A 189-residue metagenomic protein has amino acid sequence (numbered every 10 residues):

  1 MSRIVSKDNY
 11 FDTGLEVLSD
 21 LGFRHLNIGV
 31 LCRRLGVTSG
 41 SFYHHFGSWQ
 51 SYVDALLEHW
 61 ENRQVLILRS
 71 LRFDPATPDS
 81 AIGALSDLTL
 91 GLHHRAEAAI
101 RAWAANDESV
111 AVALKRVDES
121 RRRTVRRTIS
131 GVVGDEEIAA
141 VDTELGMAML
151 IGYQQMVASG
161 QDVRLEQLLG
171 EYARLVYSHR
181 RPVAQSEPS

Functional and structural regions predicted by a protein language model:
M1-V5, R181-S189: N-terminal intrinsically disordered/low-complexity leader segments
S6-N9, T13-S51, A55: Helix-turn-helix
T13-L21, L66-L71, I100, M149-M156: Solvent-exposed, amphipathic alpha-helical segments
Y43-F46, A55-R69: Conserved alpha-helical segments that form or flank metal/cofactor-binding pockets of metalloenzymes
A55, L66-A98, D142-G146: Hydrophobic alpha-helical connector segments
Q64-V65, L92-A98, E108-E137, V141-E144 (+1 more regions): Amphipathic alpha-helical packing segments from all-alpha helical-bundle domains
R95, A99, G146-R164, V176-Q185: Amphipathic C-terminal alpha-helical segment
A104-A105: Acidic, metal/ion-handling microdomains and their immediate structural contexts
